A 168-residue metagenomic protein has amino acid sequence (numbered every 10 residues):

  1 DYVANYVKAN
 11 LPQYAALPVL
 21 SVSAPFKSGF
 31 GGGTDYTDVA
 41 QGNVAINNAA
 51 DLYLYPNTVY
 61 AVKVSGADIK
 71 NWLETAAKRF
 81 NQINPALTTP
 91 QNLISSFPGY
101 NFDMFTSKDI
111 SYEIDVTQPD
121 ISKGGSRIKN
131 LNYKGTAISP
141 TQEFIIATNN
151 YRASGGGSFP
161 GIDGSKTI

Functional and structural regions predicted by a protein language model:
Y2-I168: Feature captures C-terminal
